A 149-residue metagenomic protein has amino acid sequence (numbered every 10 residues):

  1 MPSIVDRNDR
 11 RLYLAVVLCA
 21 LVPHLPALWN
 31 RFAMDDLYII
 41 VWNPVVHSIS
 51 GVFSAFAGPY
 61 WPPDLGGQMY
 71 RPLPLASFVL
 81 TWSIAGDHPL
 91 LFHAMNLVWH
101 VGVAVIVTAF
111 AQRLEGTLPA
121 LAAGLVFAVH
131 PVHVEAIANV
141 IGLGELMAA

Functional and structural regions predicted by a protein language model:
M1-A149: Polytopic membrane enzymes that build or remodel cell-surface glycoconjugates and lipids
